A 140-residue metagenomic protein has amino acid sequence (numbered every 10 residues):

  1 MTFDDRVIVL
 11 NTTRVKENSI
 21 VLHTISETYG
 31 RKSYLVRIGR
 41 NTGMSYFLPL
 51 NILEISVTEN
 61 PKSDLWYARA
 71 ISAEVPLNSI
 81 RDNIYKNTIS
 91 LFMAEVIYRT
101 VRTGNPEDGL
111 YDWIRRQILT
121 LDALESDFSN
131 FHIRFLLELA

Functional and structural regions predicted by a protein language model:
M1-I20, I25-A140: Non-catalytic alpha-helical scaffolds and adjoining flexible linkers that form interface surfaces for assembly
